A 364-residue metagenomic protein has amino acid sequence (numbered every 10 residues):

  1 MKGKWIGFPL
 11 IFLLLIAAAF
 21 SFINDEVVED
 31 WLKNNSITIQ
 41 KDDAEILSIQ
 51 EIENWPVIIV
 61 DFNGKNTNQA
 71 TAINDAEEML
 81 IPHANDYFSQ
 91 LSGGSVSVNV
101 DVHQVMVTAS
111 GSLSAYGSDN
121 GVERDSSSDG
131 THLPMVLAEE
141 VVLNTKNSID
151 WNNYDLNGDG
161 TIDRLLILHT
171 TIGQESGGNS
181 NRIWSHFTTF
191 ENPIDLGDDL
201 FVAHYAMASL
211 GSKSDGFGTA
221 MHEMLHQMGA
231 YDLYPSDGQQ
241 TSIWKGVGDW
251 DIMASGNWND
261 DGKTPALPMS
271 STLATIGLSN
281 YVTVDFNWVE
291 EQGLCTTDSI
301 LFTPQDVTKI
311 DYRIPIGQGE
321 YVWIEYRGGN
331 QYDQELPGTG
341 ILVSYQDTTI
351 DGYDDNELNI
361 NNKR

Functional and structural regions predicted by a protein language model:
M1-W5: Positively charged n-region of N-terminal signal peptides that target proteins for export
F8-M221, Q227, Y231-Q240, Y345-Q346 (+1 more regions): Propeptide-to-catalytic entry region of secreted or membrane-anchored zinc metalloproteases
R164-L166, T170-L336, Q346-T349: Extracellular hydrolytic enzyme modules, especially secreted metalloproteases of the metzincin/thermolysin-like class
